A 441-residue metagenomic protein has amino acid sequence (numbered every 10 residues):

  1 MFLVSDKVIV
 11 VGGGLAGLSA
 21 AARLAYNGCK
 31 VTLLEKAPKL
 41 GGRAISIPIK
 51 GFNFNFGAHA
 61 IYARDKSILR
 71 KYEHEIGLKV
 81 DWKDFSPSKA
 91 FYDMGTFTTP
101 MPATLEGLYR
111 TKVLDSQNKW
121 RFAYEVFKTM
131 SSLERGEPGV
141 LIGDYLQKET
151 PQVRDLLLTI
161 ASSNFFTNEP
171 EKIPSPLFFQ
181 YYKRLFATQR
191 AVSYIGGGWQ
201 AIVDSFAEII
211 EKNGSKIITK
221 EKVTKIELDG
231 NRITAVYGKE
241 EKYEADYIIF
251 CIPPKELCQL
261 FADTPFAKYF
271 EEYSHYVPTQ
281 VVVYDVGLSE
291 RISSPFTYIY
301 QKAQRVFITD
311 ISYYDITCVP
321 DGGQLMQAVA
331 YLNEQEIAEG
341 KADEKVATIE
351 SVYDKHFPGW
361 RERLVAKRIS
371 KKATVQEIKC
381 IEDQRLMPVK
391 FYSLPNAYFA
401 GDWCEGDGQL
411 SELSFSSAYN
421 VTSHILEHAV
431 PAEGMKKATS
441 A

Functional and structural regions predicted by a protein language model:
D6-L33: N-terminal Rossmann-like FAD-binding beta1-loop-alpha1 element of flavoenzymes
A16, K39, K255: Conserved Rossmann-like nucleotide-cofactor binding loop
Y26-I49: Glycine-rich FAD pyrophosphate-binding loop
K50-L133: Dinucleotide-binding Rossmann-like beta1-alpha1 core, especially the glycine-rich loop that anchors the ADP
L105-Q180: Rossmann-like flavin
Y181-I233, G238-K239: Helical element adjacent to the flavin cofactor pocket in flavoenzyme catalytic cores
K225-Q324, P388: Mid-domain catalytic core of redox enzymes that form a hydrophobic substrate pocket/lid adjacent to a catalytic redox
I311, C318-A441: Conserved flavin/dinucleotide-binding core of flavoenzymes
